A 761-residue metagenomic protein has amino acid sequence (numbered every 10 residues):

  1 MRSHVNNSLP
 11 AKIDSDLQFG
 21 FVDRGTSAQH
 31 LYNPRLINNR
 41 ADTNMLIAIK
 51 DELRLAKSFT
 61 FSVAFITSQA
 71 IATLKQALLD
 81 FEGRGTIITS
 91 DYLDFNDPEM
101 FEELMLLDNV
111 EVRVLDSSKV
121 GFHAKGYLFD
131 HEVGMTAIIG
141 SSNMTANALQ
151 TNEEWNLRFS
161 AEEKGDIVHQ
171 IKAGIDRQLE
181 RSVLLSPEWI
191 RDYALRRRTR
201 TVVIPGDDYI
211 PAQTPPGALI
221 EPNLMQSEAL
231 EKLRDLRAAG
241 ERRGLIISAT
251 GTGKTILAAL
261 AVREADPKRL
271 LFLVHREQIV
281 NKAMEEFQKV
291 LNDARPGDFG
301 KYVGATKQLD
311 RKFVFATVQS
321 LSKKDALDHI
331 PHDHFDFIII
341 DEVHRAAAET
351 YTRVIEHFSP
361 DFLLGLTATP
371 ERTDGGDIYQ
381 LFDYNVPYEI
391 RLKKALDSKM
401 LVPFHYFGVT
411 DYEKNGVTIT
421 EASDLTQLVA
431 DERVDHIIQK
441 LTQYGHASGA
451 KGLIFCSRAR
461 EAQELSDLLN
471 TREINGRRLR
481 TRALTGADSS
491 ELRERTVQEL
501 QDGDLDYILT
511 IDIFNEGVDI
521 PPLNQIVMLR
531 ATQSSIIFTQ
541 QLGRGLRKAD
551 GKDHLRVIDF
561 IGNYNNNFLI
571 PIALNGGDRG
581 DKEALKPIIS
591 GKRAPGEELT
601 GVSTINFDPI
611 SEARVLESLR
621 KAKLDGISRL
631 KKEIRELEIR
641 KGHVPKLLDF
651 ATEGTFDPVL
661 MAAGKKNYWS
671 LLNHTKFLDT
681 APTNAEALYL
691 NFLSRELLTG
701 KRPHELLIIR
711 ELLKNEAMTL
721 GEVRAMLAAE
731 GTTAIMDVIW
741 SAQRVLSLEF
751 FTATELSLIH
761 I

Functional and structural regions predicted by a protein language model:
M1-N223, S227: PLD/PLD-like phosphodiesterase catalytic module centered on the HKD motif
I139, Y507-T510, F514-A531, I537 (+1 more regions): A short beta-strand element within the Helicase C-terminal
R198-L224, T442, R458, L574-L706: Long, largely alpha-helical accessory region at the distal end of helicase-like NTP-driven motors
A238-V262: Walker A/P-loop
K307, Q463-E464, R478-I511: Conserved helicase ATPase core of P-loop NTP-dependent helicases/translocases
R345-H405: Post-DEXD/H (motif II) to motif III coupling segment of the RecA-like Helicase ATP-binding lobe
Y388-G452: Conserved interdomain linker/interface between the two RecA-like ATPase lobes of SF2 helicase motors
R544-L574: Conserved segment of the helicase C-terminal RecA-like domain
